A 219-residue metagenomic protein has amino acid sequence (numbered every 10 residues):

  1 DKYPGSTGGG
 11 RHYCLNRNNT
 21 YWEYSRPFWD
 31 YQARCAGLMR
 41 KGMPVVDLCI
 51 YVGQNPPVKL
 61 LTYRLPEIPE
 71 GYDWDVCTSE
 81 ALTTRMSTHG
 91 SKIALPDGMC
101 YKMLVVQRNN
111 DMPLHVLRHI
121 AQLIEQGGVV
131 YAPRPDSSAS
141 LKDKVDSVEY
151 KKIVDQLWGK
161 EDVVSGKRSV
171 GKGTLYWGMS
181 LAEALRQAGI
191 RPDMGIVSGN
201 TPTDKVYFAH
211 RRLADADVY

Functional and structural regions predicted by a protein language model:
D1-V218: Carbohydrate-binding surfaces of carbohydrate-active enzymes
